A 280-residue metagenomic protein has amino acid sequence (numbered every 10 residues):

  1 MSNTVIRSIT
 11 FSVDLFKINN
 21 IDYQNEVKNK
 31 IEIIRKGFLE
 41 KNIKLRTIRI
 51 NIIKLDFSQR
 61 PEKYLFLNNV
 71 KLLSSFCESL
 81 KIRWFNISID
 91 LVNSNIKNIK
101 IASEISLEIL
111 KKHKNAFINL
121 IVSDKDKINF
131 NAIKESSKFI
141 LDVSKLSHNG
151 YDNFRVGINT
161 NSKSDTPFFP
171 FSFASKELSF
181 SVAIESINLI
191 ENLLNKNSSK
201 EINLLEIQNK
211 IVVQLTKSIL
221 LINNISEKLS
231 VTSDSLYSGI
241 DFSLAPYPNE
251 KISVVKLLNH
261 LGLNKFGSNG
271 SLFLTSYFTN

Functional and structural regions predicted by a protein language model:
M1-L39, G157-S172: N-terminal basic/disordered segments at the start of proteins
T4-F16, L39-L45, I52, G267-N280: Structured, hydrophobic secondary-structure cores that serve as assembly/anchoring elements
V5, I52, D56, A174-K176: Feature of Fe-S/electron-transfer and energy-metabolism proteins that preferentially highlights extended coupling
S8, T47-R49, R83-W84, S179 (+1 more regions): Beta-sheet entry/capping signal
N19-Y23, E62, N264-G267: Alpha-helix N-cap/helix-initiation motif
D22-K30, L65, N69, Q214-K217 (+3 more regions): Short amphipathic alpha-helical segments
Y23-K138: An N-terminal, globular interaction/scaffold subdomain
I87-L91, K100-L257, G262, F266-G270 (+1 more regions): Conserved, well-structured core segments that form the ligand-binding/active-site neighborhood of functional domains
